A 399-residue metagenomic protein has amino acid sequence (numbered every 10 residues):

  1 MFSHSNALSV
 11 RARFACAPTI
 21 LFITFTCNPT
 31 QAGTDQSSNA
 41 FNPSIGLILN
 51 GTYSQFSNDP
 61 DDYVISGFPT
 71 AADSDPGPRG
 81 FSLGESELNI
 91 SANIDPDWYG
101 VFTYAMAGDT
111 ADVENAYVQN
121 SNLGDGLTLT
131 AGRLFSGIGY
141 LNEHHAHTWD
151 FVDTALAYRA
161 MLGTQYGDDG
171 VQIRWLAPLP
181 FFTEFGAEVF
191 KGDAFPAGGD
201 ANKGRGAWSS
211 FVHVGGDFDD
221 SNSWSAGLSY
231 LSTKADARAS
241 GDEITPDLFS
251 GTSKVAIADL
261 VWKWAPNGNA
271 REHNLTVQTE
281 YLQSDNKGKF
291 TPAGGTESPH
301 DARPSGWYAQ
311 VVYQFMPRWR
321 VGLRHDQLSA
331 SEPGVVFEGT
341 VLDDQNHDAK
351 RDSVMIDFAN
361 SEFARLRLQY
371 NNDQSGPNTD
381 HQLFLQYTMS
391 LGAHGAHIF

Functional and structural regions predicted by a protein language model:
A15-P18: Short, low-complexity intrinsically disordered segments enriched in A/P/G/S/L with frequent Arg, especially at protein
G33-F195, G204-S209, H213-D220, S305 (+1 more regions): Outer membrane beta-barrel
S44-N50, T103, T130-L134, G186-F190 (+7 more regions): Transmembrane beta-strands of outer-membrane beta-barrel proteins
Y53-D59, G108-D112, G137-L141, L179 (+8 more regions): Gram-negative outer-membrane beta-barrel proteins
D59-P69, R318-F363, R367, F399: Outer membrane beta-barrel transmembrane domains
G77-G80, M106-T110, M161-Q165, G199-G206 (+4 more regions): Replace "Gram-negative outer membrane beta-barrel proteins" with "bacterial and organellar outer membrane beta-barrel
I173, A258, F358, T379-F399: Outer-membrane beta-barrel "beta-signal"
S221-V341, K350: Detector for outer-membrane/organellar transmembrane beta-barrel domains, recognizing the amphipathic beta-strand
